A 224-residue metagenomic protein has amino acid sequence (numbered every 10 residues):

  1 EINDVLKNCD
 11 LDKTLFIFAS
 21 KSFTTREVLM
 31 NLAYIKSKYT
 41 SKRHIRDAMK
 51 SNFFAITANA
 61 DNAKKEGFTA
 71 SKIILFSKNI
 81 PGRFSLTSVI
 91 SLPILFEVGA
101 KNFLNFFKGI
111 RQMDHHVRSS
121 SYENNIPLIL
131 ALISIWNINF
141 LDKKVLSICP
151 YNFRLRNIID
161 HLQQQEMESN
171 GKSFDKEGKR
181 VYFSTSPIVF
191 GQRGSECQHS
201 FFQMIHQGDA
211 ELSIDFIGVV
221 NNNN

Functional and structural regions predicted by a protein language model:
E1, S20-T25: Ser/Thr-glycine-rich phosphate-binding loops at phosphate-binding pockets of nucleotides, nucleotide cofactors
E1-T14: Glycine-rich oxoanion-binding loops at beta->alpha junctions
N8, L32-A33: "Short basic amphipathic alpha-helical interaction patches in structured regions
I17: Conserved catalytic/binding loops enriched for acidic/polar residues
T25-L32: Glycine/threonine-rich flexible loop motifs
N31, K38-N224: Active-site phosphate/pyrophosphate-binding segments
